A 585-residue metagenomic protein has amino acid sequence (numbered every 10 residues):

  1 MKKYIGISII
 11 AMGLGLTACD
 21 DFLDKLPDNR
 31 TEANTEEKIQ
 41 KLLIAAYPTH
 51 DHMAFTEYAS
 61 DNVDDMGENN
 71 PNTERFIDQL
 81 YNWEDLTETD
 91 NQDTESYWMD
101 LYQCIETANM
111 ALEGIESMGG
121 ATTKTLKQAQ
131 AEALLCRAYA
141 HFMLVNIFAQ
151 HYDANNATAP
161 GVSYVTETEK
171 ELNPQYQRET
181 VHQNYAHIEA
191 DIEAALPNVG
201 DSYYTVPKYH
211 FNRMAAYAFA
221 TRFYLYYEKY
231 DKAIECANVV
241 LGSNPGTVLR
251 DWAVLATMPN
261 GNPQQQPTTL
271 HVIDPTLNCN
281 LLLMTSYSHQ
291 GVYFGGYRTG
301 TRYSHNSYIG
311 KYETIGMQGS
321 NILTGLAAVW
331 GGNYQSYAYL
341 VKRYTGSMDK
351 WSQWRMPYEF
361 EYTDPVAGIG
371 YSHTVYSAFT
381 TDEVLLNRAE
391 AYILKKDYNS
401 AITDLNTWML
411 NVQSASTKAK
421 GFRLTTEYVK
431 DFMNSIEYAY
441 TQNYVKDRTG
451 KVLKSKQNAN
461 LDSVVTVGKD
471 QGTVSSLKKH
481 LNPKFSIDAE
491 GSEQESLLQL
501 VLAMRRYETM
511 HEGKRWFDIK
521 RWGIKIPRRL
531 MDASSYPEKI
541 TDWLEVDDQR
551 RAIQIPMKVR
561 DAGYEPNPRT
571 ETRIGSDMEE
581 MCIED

Functional and structural regions predicted by a protein language model:
M1-C19: Sec-dependent bacterial lipoprotein signal peptides
C19-G67, R302-I322, R528-D585: Membrane-proximal, proline-rich intrinsically disordered regions
I77-F148, Q175, E179-Q183, E193-Y204 (+3 more regions): Conserved, well-structured interaction surfaces
I147-H187, E235: Short coil/linker segments at helix-helix boundaries
I234-D382, A415-D488, G523: Hydrophobic-face positions in mid-chain alpha helices that act as interaction patches
